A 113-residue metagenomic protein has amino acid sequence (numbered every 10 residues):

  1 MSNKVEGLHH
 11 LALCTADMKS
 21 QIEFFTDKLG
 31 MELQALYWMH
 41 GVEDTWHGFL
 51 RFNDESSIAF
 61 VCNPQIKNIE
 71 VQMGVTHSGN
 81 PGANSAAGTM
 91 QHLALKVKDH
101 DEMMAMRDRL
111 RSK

Functional and structural regions predicted by a protein language model:
M1-N3: Basic/polar N-terminal segments that are highly enriched at the extreme N-terminus, encompassing both cleavable
E6, M18-K19, M73-K113: Vicinal oxygen chelate
L8, I58-F60, M90: Short, structured motif recognition centered on aromatic/hydrophobic residues
H9, E32-Q34, Q91: A short, local hydrophobic-aromatic micro-motif
H10-A12, F49, H92-A94: Short aromatic/hydrophobic contact patches that present stacked aromatics for nucleic-acid/ligand binding
C14-K67: Core segments of cupin and vicinal oxygen chelate
I69-V71: A short, polar/charged loop-to-alpha-helix boundary motif
